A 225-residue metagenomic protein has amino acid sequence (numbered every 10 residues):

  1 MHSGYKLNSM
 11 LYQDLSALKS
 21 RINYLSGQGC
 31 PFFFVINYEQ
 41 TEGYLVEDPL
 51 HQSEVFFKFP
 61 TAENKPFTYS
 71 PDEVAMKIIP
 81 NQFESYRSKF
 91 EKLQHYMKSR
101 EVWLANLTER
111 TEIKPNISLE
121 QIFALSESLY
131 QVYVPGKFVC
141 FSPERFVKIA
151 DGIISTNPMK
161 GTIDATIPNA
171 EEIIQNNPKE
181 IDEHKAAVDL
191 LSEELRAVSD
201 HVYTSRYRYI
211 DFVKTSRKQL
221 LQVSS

Functional and structural regions predicted by a protein language model:
M1-S225: Extended alpha-helical targeting/anchoring segments, especially N-terminal organellar/secretory targeting helices
